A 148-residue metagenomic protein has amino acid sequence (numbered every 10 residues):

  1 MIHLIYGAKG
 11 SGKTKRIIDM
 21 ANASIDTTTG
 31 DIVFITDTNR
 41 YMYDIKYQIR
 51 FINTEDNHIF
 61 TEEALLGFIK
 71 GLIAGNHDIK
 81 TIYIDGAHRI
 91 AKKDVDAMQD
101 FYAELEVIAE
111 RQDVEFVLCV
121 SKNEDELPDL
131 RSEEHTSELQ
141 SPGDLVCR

Functional and structural regions predicted by a protein language model:
M1-L72, L127-D129: Conserved P-loop
I25, I73-A74, E106-A109: N-terminal cationic-hydrophobic initiation segments that often serve targeting/anchoring roles
G30-I32, K80, F116: Hydrophobic anchor at the start of a short beta-strand that flanks the dinucleotide cofactor-binding loop
N39, G86-A87, V120-D125: Short beta-alpha junction loops
A64-E104: Mid-chain, well-packed structural core segment of small domains
A97-K122: Substrate-engagement module of ASCE P-loop NTPases
E115-E133, S137: Conserved catalytic-core segment of NTP-binding enzymes
E134-R148: Single conserved hydrophobic/aromatic residue that forms the stacking wall/gate of nucleotide- or nucleobase-binding
